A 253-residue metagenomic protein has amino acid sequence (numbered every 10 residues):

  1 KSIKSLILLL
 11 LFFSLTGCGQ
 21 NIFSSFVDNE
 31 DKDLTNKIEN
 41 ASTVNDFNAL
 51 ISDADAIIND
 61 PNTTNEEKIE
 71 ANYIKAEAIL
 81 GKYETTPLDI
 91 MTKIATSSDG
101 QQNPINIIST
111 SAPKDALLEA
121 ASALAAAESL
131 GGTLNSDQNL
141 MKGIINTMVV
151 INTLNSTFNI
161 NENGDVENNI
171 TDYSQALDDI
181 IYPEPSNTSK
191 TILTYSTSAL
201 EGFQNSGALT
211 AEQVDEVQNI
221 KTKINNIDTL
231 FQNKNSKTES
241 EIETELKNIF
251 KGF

Functional and structural regions predicted by a protein language model:
K1-I7: Bacterial N-terminal signal peptides that target proteins for export
S14-G17: C-terminal motif of bacterial Sec signal peptides marking the signal peptidase cleavage site
G19-F23: Bacterial signal peptide processing site
N29-K37, E70-G81, M141, M148 (+1 more regions): "A position-specific structural signal for the A-helix of alpha-solenoid helical repeats
E39-I57, S109-A126: Helix-turn-helix repeat elements of alpha-solenoid scaffolds
A41, A76-I90, V150-D165: Short coil/turn linking the two alpha-helices of tandem helical-hairpin repeats
S109-Q218, K237-S240: Extended amphipathic alpha-helical interaction segments
Q218-F253: A cross-kingdom marker for long, charged
